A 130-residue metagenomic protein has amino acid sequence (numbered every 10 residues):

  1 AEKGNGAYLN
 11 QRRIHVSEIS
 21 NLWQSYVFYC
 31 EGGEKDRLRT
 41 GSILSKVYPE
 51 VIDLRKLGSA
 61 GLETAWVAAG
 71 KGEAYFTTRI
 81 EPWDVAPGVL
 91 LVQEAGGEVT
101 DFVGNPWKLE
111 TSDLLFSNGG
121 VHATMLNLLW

Functional and structural regions predicted by a protein language model:
A1-E2, L109: Generic beta-strand structural signal
E2-Y8: DPxDG-like acidic metal-binding loop motif
I14-W130: An extended, acidic
